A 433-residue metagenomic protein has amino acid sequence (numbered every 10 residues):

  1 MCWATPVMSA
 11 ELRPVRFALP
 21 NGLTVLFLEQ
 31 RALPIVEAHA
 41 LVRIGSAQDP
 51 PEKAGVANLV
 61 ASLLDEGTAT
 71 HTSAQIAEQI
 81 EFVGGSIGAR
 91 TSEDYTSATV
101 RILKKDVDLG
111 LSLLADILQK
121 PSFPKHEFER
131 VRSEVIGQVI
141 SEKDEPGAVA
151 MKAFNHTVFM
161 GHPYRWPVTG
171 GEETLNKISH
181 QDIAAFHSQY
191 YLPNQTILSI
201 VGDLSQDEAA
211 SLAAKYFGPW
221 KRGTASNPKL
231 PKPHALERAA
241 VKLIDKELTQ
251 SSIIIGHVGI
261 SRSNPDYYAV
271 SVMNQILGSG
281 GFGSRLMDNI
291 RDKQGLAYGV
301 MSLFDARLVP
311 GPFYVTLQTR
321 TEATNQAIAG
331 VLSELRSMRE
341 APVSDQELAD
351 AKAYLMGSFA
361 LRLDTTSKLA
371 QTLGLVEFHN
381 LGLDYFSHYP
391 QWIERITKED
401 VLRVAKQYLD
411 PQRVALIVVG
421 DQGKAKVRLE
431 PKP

Functional and structural regions predicted by a protein language model:
A4-T5: N-terminal signal peptide c-region/cleavage motif recognized by signal peptidases
M8-E11, A235-E237: Short solvent-exposed loop/turn micro-motifs enriched in small/polar/acidic residues
A10-H39: Mature N-terminal segment immediately following signal peptide/propeptide cleavage in secreted/periplasmic
L12, H39-R101, P167, G281-L296 (+1 more regions): M16/MPP (pitrilysin/insulinase) zinc-metallopeptidase core fold and M16-derived inactive scaffolds
A18, Q75-A225, K232, L243 (+2 more regions): Charge-rich, well-structured scaffold segments of protease-associated domains
E29-L33, T91-E93, L248, L308: A generic beta-sheet turn/junction motif
Q30, L41, A225-G283: His/Glu-based metal-binding/catalytic segments typifying zinc-dependent metallopeptidases
